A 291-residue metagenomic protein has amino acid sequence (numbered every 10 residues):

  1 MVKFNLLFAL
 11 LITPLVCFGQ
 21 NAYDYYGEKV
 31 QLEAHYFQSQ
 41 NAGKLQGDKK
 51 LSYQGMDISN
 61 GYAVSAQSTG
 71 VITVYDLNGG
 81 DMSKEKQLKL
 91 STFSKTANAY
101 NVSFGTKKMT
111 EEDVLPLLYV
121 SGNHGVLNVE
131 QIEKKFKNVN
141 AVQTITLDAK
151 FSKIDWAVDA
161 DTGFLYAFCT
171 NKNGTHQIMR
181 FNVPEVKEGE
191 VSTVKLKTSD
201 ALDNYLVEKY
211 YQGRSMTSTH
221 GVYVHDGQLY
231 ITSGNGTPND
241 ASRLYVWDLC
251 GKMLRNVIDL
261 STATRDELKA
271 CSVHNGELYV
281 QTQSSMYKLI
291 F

Functional and structural regions predicted by a protein language model:
A22-D48, E85-A97, K135-S152, E190-M216 (+1 more regions): Surface-exposed loop and turn segments in beta-propeller and other repeat-based domains that flank or scaffold
Q40-G70: Beta-strand-rich domains and repeat architectures in extracellular enzymes and scaffolds, especially beta-propellers
D48-S59, K95-L115, F151-G163, S215-H225 (+1 more regions): Structural signature of eukaryotic scaffold interfaces centered on beta-propeller domains
Y62-S65, E111, L117-V120, F164-F168 (+2 more regions): Conserved beta-propeller blade signature
Q67-T69, K107, S121-H124, F168-N173 (+2 more regions): Short loop/turn segments immediately following the C-termini of beta-strands
G70-D76, H124-E133, N173-V183, P238-V246 (+1 more regions): Structural motif
Y205-L249: Loop/turn-rich, solvent-exposed surfaces of beta-rich toroidal or solenoidal domains
E267-F291: Blade-level signature of beta-propeller repeat domains, shared across WD40, Kelch, NHL, RCC1 and BNR/Asp-box propellers
